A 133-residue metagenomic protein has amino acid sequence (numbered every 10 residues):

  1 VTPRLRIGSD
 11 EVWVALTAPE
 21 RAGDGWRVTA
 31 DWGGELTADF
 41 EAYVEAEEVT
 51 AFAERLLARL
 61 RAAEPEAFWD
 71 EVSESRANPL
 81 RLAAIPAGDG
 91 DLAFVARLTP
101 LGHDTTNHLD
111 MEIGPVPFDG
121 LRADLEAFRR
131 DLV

Functional and structural regions predicted by a protein language model:
V1-D39: N-terminal domain-start interaction segment
V1-R4, G25, E64-F68, L92-A93: Short, hydrophobic/aromatic-rich segments at coil-to-beta transitions
G8-D10, G33, E74-R76, T99-L101: Short strand-coil-strand connectors
V14-A18, L36-V44, A84, V95-R97 (+1 more regions): Short amphipathic beta-strand/extended segments with alternating polar/hydrophobic composition
L16, L60-A87: DNA polymerase processivity clamps
E20-V28, R76-T105: Intrinsic, low-complexity N-terminal interaction/targeting segments
V28-F68: Short, well-structured hydrophobic secondary-structure segments
L98-V133: Mixed-charge, glycine-accented linear interaction segment located at domain edges/termini
